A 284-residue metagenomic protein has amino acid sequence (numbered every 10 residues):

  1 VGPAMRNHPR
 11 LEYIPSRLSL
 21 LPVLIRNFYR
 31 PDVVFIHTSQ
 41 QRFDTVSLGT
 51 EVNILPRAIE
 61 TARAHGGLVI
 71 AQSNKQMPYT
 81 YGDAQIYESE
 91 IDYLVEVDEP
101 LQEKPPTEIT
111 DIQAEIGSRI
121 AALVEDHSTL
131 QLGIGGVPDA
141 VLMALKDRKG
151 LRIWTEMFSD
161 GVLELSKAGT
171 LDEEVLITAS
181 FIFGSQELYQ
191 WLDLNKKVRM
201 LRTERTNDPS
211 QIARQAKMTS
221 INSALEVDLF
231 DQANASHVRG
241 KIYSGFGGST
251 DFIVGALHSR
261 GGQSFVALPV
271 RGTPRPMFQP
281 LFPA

Functional and structural regions predicted by a protein language model:
V1-A284: Conserved alpha/beta enzyme-core scaffold
